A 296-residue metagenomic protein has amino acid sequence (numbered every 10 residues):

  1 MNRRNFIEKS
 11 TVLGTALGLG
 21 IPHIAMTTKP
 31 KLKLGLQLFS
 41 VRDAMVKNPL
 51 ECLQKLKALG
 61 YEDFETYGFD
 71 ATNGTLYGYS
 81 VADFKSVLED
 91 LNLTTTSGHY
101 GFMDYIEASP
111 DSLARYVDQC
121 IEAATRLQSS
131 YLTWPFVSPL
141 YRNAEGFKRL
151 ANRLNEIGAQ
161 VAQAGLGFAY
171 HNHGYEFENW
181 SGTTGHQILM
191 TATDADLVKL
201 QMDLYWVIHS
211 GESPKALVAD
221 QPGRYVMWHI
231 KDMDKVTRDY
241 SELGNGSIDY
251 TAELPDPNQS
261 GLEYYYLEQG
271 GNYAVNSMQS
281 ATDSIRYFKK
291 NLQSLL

Functional and structural regions predicted by a protein language model:
N5-A25: N-terminal export signals
S10-V12, I106-K199, M278-Q279: Active-site acidic/histidine proton-transfer and metal-coordination neighborhood in alpha/beta enzyme cores
P22-K55: C-terminal segment of N-terminal export signals and the immediately downstream linker at the start of the mature
K29, L53-A58, L76-T96, Y116-Q128 (+5 more regions): Acidic (Asp/Glu)-rich catalytic clusters
L32-Q37, F64-T66, T95-Y100, L132-W134 (+4 more regions): Hydrophobic faces of well-ordered beta-strands that scaffold small-molecule active sites in alpha/beta enzyme cores
L36, L56, F64, L88 (+6 more regions): Conserved, mostly hydrophobic/aromatic
V41-K47, Y67-S80, M103-A114, P139-E145 (+4 more regions): Acidic-and-aromatic substrate-binding clefts and catalytic sites of carbohydrate-active enzymes
D63-E65, V161-S247, Q259: Acidic/histidine-rich catalytic cores of soluble enzymes
